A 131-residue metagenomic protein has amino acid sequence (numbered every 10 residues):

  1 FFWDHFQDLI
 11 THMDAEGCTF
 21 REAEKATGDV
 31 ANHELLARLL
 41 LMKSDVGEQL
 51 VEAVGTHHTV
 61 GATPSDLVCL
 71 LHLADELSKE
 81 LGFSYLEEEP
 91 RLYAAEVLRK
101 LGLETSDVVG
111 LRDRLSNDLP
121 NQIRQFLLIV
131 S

Functional and structural regions predicted by a protein language model:
F1-S131: Metal-dependent nucleotide-binding catalytic modules
